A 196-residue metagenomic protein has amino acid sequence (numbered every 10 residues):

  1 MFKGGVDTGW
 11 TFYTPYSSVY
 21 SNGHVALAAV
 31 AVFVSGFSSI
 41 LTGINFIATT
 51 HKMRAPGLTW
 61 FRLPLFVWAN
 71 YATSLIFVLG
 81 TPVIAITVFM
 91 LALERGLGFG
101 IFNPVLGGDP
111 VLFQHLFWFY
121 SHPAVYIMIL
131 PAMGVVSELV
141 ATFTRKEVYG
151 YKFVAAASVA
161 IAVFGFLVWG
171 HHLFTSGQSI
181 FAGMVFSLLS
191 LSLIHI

Functional and structural regions predicted by a protein language model:
M1, G23-T42, T73-V83: Helix-loop-helix module between adjacent transmembrane segments
M1-N22, I40-A69, T87-V111, A132-A156 (+1 more regions): Membrane-interfacial helix termini and the short, flexible loops that connect transmembrane helices in multi-pass
P15-V32, G108-A124, F186-L191: Short aromatic-rich membrane-water interface segments that cap or initiate transmembrane helices in multi-pass membrane
A28-A31, S35, A69-I76, I127-L130 (+2 more regions): Hydrophobic alpha-helical transmembrane segments of polytopic
P123-V125, M133-G134: Short, glycine-/Ser/Thr-/acidic-enriched flexible segments
I161-L167: Aromatic-anchored segments of alpha-helical transmembrane domains
I194-I196: Conserved small/polar residues in nucleotide/adenosyl-binding loops
